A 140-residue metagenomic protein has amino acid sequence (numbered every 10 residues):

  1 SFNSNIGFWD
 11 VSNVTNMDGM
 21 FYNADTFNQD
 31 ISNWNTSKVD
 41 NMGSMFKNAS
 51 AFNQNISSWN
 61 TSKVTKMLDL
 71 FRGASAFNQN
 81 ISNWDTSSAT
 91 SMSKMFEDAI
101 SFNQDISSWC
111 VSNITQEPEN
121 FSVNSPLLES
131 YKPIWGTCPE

Functional and structural regions predicted by a protein language model:
S1-E140: Negatively charged
